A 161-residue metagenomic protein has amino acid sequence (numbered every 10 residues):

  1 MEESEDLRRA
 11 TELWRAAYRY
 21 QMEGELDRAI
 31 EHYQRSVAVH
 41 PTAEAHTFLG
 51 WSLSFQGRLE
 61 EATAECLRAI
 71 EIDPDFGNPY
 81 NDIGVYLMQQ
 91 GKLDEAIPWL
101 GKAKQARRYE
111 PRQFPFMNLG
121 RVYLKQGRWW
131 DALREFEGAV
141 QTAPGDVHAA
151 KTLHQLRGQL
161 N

Functional and structural regions predicted by a protein language model:
M1-D6, A10, R121, K125 (+1 more regions): Terminal, low-structured helical/coil segments at or just beyond the last alpha-helical repeat
D6-E44, F48, F55: Alpha-helical segment of the N-proximal tetratricopeptide repeat
R9, T42-A43, F76, R112 (+1 more regions): Residue-level recognition of tetratricopeptide repeat
M22-H32, Q56-R68, Q90-Q105, F114 (+2 more regions): Structural signature of tandem alpha-helical TPR/SEL1-like repeats, specifically the intra-repeat loop/turn
A38-V39, I72, A106-R108, T142: Structural marker of alpha-solenoid helical repeat scaffolds
A45-H46, P79, Q113-P115, A149: TPR alpha-solenoid repeat register
